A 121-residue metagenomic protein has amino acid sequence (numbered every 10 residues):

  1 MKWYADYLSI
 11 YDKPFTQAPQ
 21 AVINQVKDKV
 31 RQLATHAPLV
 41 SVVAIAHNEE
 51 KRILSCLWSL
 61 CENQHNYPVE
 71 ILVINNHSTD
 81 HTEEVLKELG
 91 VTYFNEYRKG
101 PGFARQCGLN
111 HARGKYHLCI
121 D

Functional and structural regions predicted by a protein language model:
M1-S59: N-proximal low-complexity "stem/linker" segments adjacent to membrane-targeting elements
A44, P68-H77, F94: Short beta-strand/loop segment that forms part of the nucleotide-sugar
E49-R52, Y67, S78, P101: Donor nucleotide-sugar binding loop of glycosyltransferases
L54, D80-K87: Acidic helix N-cap motif at the loop->helix transition within catalytic regions of sugar-transfer enzymes
W58-P68: Short, acidic, metal-binding catalytic loop of nucleotide-sugar glycosyltransferases
S59, N75-E83: A conserved acidic beta->alpha catalytic loop
E96-A112: Glycine-rich, basic loop-to-helix element that forms the pyrophosphate-binding segment of sugar-nucleotide handling
H117: Short aromatic/hydrophobic "clamp" motif used to bind/position activated sugar donors
